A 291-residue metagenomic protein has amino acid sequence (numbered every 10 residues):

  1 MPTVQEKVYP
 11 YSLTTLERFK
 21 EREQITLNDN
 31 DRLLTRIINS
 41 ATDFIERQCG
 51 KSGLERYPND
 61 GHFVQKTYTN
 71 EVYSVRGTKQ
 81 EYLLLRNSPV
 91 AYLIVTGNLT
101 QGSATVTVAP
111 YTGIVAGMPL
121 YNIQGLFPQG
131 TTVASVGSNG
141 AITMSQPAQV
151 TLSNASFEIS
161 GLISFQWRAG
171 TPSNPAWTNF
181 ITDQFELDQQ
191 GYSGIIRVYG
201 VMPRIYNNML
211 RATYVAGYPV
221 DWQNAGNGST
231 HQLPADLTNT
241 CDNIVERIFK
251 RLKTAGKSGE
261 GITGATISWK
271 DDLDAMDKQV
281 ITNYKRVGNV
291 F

Functional and structural regions predicted by a protein language model:
M1-Y92, E158-F291: Divalent metal-cofactor coordination and adjacent catalytic microenvironments
Y92-G161, M202, Y214: Small/polar beta-strand repeat architecture
